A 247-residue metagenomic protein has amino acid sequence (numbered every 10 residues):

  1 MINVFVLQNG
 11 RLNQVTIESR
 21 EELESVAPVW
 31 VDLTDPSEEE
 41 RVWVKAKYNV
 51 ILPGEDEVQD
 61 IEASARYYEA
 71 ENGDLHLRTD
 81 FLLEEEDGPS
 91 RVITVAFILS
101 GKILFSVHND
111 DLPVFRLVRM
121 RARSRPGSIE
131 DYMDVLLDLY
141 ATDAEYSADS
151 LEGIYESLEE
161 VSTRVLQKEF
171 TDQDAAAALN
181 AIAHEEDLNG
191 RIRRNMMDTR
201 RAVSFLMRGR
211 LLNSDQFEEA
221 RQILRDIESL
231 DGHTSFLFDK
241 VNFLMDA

Functional and structural regions predicted by a protein language model:
M1-D215, R221-Q222, D226-S229, H233-F236: Peripheral, non-transmembrane regulatory/ligand-interaction domains of membrane transport proteins
G232-A247: Membrane-interface, cytosolic juxtamembrane amphipathic helix immediately N-terminal to a transmembrane helix, enriched
